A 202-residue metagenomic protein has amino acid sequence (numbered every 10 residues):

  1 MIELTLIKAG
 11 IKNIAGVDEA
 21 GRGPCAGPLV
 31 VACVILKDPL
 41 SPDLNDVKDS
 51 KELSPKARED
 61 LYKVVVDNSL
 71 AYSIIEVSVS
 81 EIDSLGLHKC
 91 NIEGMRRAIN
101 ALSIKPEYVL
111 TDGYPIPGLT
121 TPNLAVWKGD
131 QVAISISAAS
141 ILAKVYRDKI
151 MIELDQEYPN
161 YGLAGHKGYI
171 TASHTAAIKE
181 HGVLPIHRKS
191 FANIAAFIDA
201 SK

Functional and structural regions predicted by a protein language model:
M1-K202: RNase H-like, Mg2+-dependent phosphodiesterase core, and more generally RNA phosphate-backbone-engaging helix-loop
